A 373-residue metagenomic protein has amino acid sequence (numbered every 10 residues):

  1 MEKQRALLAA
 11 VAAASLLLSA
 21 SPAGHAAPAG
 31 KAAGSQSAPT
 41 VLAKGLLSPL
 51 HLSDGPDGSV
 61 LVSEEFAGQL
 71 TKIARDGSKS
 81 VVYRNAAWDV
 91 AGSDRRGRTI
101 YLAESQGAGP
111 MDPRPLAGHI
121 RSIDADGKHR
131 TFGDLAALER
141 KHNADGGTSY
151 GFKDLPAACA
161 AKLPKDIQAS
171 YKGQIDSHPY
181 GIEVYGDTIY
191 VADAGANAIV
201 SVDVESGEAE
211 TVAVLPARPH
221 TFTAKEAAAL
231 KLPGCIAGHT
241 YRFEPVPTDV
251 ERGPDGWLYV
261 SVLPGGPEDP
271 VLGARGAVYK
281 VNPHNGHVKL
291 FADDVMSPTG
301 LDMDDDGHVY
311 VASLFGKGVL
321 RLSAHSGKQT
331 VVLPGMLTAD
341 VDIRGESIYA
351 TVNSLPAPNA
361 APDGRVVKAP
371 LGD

Functional and structural regions predicted by a protein language model:
M1-P28: Secretory targeting and sorting signals
H25-D373: Extracellular beta-propeller repeat domains
